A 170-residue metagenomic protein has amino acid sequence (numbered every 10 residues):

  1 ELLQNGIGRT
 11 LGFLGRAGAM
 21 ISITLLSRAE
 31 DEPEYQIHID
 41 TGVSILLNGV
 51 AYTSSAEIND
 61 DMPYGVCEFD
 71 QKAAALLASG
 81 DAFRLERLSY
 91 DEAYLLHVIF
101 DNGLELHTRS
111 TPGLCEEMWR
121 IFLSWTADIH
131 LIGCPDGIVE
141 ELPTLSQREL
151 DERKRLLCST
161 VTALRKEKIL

Functional and structural regions predicted by a protein language model:
E1-L170: Surface-exposed, interaction-prone regions used to assemble/regulate multi-protein complexes
